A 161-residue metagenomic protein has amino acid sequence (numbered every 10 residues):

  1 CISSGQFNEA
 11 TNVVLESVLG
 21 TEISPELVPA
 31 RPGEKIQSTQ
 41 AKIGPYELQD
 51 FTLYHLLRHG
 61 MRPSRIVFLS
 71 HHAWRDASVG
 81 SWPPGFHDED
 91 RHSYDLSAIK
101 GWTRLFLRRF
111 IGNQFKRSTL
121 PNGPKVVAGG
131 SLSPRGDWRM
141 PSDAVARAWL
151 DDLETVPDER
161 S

Functional and structural regions predicted by a protein language model:
C1-S161: ATP/NTP-dependent adenylation/nucleotidyl-transfer catalytic domains that generate, transfer, or process NMP-activated
